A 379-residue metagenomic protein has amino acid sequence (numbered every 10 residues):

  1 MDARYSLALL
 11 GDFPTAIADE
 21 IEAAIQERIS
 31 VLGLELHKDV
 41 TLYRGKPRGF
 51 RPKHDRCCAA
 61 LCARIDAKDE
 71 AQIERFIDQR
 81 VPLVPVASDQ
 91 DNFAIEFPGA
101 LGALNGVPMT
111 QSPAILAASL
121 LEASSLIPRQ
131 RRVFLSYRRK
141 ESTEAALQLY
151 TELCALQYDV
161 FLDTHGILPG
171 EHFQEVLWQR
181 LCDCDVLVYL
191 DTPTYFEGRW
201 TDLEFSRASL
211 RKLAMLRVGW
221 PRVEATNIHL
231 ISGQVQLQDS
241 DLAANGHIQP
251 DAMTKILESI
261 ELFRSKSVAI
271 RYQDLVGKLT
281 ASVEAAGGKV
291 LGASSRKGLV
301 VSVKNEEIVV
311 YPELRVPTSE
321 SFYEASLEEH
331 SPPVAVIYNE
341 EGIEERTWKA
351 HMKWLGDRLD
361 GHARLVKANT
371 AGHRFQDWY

Functional and structural regions predicted by a protein language model:
M1-G33, A67, D78-E152, P221-Y379: C-terminal interaction surface of TIR/SEFIR-family domains
I21-P52, A59, L149-W178, T194-R199 (+1 more regions): Conserved BB-loop
P47-R56, I73-F76, A325-S326: Short, well-structured alpha-helical segments in soluble
C58, L187-V188: Hydrophobic acceptor-binding patch used for acceptor engagement in glycosyltransferases
R64-V81, P193-L213, T226-N227, R346-H351: Conserved TIR/SEFIR loop-to-helix hotspot centered on a Trp-containing motif with a nearby acidic residue
E175-Q179, E204-F205, L230-Q234: Short low-complexity, flexible loop/linker segments enriched in glycine and/or proline with clustered acidic
C184: An anion/phosphate-binding loop that grips the pyrophosphate of nucleotide cofactors and donors
